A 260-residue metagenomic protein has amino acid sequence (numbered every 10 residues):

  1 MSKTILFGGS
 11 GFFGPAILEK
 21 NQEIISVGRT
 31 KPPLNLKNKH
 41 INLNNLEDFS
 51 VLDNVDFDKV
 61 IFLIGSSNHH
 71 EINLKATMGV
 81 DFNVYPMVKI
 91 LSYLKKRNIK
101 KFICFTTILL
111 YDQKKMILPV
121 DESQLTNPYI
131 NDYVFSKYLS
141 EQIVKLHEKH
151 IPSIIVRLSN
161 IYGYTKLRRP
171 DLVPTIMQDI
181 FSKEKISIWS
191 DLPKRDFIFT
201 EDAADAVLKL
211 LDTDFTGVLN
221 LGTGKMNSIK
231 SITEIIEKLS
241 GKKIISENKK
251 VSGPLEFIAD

Functional and structural regions predicted by a protein language model:
K3-N21: N-terminal Rossmann NAD(P)H-binding glycine-rich loop of SDR-like oxidoreductase domains
F7, V27, V60-I64, F102-I108 (+1 more regions): SDR active-site strand-loop-helix element
K31-D48: Rossmann-fold cofactor-recognition segment
L43-F82: NAD(P)H-binding glycine-rich loop region in Rossmannoid oxidoreductase-like domains and their noncatalytic homologs
K75, V80-M87, L91, I103 (+1 more regions): Short alpha-helix in the Rossmann-fold core of NAD(P)-dependent oxidoreductases
V88-D132: Conserved Rossmann-fold NAD(P)-dependent oxidoreductase catalytic core, especially the SDR/UDP-sugar
Y138, Q142-R195, T200-A204, I235-E237: NAD(P)-dependent short-chain dehydrogenase/reductase
I180-D260: C-terminal substrate-binding subdomain of Rossmann-fold SDR/epimerase-dehydratase oxidoreductases
